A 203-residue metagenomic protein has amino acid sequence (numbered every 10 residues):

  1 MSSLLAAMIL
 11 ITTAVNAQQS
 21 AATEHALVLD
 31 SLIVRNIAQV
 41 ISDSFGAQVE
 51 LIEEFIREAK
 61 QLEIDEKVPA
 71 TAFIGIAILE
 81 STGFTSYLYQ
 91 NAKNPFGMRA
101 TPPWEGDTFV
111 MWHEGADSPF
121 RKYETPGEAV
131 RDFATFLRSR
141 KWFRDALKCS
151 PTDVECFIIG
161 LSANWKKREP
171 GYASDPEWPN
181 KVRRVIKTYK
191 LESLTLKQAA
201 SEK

Functional and structural regions predicted by a protein language model:
M1-S2, Q19: Intrinsically disordered, low-complexity segments enriched in Ser/Pro/Gly/Ala and basic residues
S2-T12: Bacterial N-terminal signal peptides
I11, V15-K203: Catalytic cores of secreted/periplasmic lytic hydrolases that degrade extracellular macromolecules
